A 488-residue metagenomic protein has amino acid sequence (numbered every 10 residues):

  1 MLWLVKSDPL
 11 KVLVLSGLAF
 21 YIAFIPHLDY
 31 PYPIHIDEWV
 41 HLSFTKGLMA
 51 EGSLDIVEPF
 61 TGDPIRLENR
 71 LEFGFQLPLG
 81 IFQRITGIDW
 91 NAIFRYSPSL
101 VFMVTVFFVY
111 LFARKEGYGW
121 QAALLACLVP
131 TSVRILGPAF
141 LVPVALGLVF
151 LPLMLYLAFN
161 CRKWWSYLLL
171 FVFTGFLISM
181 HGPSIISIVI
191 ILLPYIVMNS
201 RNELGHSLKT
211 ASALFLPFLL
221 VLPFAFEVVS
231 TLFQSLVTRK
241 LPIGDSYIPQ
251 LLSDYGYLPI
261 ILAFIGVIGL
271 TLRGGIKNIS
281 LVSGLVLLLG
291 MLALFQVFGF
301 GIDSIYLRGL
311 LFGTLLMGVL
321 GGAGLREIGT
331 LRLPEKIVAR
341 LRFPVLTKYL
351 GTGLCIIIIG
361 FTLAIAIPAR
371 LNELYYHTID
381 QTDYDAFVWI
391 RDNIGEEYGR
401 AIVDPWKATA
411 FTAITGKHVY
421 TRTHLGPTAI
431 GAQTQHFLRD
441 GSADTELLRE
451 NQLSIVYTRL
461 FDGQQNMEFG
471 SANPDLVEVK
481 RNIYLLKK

Functional and structural regions predicted by a protein language model:
M1-H27, L346-I357: Start-transfer (signal-anchor) and selected internal transmembrane alpha helices of multi-pass inner/ER membrane
S7-L10, W165, N202-F215, G275-I279 (+1 more regions): Membrane-interfacial entry segments at the cytosolic side of transmembrane helices
P9-V12, A19-V149, Y375-H377, A401 (+1 more regions): Active-site lumenal/periplasmic loops and adjacent helix-entry segments of GT-C-fold, multi-pass membrane
Y21-P31, C127-R134, F218-R239, P259 (+3 more regions): Membrane-interface helix-loop junctions at the exits of transmembrane helices
D37, V142-P143, G147, S166-V282 (+1 more regions): Transmembrane catalytic cores of multi-pass membrane glycosyltransferases and polysaccharide-assembly enzymes
L42, I302-I337, G353-L354: Hydrophobic/aromatic-rich transmembrane helices and adjacent perimembrane loops
F107, E116, S132-R134, P143-V144 (+2 more regions): Extracytoplasmic
K115-G117, L151-Y167: Membrane-interface transmembrane helices that cradle and orient dolichyl/undecaprenyl
